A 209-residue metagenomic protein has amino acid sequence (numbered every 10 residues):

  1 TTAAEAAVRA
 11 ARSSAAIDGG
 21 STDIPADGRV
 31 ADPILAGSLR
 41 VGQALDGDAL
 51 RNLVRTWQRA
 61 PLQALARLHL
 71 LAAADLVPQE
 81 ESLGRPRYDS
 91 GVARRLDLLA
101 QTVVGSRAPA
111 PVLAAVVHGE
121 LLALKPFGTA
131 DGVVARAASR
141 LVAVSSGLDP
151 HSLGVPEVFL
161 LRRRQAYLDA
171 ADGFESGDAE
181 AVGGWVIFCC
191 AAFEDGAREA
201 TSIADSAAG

Functional and structural regions predicted by a protein language model:
T1-G209: FIC/Doc superfamily catalytic core
